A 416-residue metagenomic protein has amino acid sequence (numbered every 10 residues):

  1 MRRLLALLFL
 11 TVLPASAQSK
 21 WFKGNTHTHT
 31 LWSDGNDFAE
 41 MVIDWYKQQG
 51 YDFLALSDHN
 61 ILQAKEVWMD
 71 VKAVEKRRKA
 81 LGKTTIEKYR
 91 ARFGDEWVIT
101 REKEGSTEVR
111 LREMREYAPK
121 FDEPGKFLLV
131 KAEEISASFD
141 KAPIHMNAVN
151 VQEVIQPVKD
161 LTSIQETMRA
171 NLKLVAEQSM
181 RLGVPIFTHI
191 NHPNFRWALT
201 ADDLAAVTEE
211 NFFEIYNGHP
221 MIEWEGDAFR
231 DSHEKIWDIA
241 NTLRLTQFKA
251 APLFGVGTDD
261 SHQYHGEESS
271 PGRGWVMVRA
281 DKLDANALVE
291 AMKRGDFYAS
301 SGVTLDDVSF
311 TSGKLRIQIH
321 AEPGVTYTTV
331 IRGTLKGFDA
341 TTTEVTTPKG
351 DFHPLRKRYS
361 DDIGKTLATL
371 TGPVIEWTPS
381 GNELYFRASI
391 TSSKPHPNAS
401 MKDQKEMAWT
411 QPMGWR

Functional and structural regions predicted by a protein language model:
R3-L13: Sec-dependent N-terminal signal peptides
S16-Q18, S33, A39-I43, L243-G255 (+1 more regions): C-terminal functional module detector
Q18-N191, A198-T200, M221, F229-K235 (+3 more regions): A metal-dependent hydrolase metal-coordination microenvironment
Q49, T208, G381-E383: Structured loop/turn residues at beta-strand edges in well-structured enzyme cores
K141-N150, R196-E214, Q263-R279: Substrate-binding cleft/loops of secretory-pathway carbohydrate-active enzymes
Q152-Q165, V207-W224, M277-A285: Acidic, His- and aromatic-enriched active-site or binding-groove loops in soluble protein domains that engage sugars
I215-T246: Substrate-binding surface in catalytic domains of secreted glycosidases
